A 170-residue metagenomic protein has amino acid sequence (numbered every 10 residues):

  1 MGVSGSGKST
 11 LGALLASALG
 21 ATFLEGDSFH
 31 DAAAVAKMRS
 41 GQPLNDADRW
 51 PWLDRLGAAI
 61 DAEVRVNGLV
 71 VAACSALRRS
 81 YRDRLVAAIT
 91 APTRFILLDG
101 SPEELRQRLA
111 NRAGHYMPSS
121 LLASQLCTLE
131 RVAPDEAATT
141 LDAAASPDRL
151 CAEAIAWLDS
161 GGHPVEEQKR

Functional and structural regions predicted by a protein language model:
V3: P-loop (Walker A) phosphate-binding loop of NTP-binding proteins
K8: Conserved lysine of the Walker
A13-L56: Conserved substrate/cofactor phosphate-moiety recognition/catalytic segment in nucleotide-dependent phosphotransferases
L53-G57, P147-L158: Short, amphipathic alpha-helical "lid/cap" segments that border enzyme active or binding sites
V64, S75-A113: ATP-dependent NMP and nucleoside kinases share a basic, alpha-helical "lid"
V70-C74: Structural recognition of the conserved hydrophobic beta-strand(s) that form the central parallel beta-sheet of P-loop
N111-E153: Small-molecule kinase domains that catalyze NTP-dependent phosphoryl transfer to phosphate-bearing small molecules
L158-R170: C-terminal accessory "lid"/substrate-recognition subdomains
